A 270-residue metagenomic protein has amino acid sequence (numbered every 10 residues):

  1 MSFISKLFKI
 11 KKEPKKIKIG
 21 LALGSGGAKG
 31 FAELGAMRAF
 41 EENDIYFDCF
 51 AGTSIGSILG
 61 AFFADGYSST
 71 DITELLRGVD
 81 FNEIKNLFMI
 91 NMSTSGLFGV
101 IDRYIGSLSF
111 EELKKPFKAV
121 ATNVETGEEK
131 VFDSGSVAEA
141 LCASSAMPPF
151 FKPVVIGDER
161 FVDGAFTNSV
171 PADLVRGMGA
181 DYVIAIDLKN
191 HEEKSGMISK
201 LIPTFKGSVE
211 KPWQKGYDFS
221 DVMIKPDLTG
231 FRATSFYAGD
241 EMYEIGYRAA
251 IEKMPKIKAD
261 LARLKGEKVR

Functional and structural regions predicted by a protein language model:
M1-T53, A61-R270: Patatin-like phospholipase
